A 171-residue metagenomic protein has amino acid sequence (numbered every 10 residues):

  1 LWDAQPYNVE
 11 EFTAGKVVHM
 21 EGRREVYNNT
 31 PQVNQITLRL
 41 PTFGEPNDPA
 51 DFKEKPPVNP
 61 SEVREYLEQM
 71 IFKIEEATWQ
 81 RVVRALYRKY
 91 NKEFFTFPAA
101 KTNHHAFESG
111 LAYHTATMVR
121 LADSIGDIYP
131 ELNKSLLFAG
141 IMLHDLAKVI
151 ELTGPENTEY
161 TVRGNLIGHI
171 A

Functional and structural regions predicted by a protein language model:
L1-A50: OB-fold single-stranded nucleic acid-binding module
E21-R23, P56, E108, A171: Metal-centered catalytic cores of metalloenzymes
T30-P98: Extended, charge-rich, solvent-exposed interface segments
P49-K55, H105-E108, T161-N165: A ubiquitous short alpha-helical element
E68, A122-D123: Amphipathic alpha-helical segments within well-ordered protein domains
M70-A77, H105, S109, I128: Generic amphipathic alpha-helical segments used as scaffolds and interaction surfaces in large, multi-domain proteins
W79-L121, L143-E151: A short mid-domain helix/strand-loop element embedded in enzyme catalytic domains that forms or borders the active-site
N103, Y113, S124-A171: Divalent metal-dependent catalytic cores for phosphoryl transfer on phosphate-bearing substrates
